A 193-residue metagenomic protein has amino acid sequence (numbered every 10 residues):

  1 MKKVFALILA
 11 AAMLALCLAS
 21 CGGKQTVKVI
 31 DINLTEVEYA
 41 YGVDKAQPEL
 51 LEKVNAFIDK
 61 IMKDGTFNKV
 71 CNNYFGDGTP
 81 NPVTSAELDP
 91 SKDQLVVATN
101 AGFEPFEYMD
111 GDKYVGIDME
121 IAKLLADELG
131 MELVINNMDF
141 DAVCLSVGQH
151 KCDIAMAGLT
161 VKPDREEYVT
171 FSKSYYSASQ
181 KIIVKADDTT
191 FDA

Functional and structural regions predicted by a protein language model:
M1-L9: Positively charged n-region of N-terminal signal peptides that target proteins for export
A11-A15: Alpha-helical transmembrane segments
L16-S20: C-terminal motif of bacterial Sec signal peptides marking the signal peptidase cleavage site
G23: Short, conserved catalytic or interaction motifs in soluble domains
T26-T35, K123, D127, E132-A193: Acidic, polar ligand-binding/catalytic clefts
Y39, E49-K53, F57-D77, D89-L159: Extracytoplasmic small-molecule ligand-binding "clamshell" domains of the periplasmic binding protein/Venus flytrap
A40-G42, V96, K181-I183: Residues embedded in well-ordered beta-strands
S85-A86: Long, compositionally biased eukaryotic signaling regions
